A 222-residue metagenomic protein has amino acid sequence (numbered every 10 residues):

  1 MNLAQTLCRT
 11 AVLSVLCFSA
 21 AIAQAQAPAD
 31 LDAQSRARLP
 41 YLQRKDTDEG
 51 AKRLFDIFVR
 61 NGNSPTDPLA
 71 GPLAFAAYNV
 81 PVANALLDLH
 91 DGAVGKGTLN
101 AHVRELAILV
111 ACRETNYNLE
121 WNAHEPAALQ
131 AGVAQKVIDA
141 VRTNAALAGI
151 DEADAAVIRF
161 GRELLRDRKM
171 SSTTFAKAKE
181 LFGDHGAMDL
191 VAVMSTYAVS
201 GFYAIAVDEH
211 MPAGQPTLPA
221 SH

Functional and structural regions predicted by a protein language model:
M1-A11: Bacterial N-terminal signal peptides that target proteins for export
T10-S19: Bacterial N-terminal signal peptides
A20, Q24-H222: Hydrophobic alpha-helical segments
